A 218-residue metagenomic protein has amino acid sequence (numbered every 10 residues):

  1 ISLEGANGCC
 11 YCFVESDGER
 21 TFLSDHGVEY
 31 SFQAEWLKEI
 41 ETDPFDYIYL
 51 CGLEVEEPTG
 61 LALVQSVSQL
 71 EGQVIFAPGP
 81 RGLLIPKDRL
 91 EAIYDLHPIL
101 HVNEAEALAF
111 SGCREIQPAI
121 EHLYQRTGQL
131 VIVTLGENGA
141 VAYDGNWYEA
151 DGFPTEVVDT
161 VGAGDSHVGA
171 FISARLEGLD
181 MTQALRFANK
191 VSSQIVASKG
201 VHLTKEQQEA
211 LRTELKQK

Functional and structural regions predicted by a protein language model:
I1-S2, V14-I99, E104-Y148, L179 (+1 more regions): Ribokinase/PfkB-type carbohydrate-kinase core domain
G5-G8: Short acidic/glycine-enriched loop/turn segments that link adjacent beta-strands
I116-K218: Conserved phosphate-binding/catalytic region of the ribokinase-like
